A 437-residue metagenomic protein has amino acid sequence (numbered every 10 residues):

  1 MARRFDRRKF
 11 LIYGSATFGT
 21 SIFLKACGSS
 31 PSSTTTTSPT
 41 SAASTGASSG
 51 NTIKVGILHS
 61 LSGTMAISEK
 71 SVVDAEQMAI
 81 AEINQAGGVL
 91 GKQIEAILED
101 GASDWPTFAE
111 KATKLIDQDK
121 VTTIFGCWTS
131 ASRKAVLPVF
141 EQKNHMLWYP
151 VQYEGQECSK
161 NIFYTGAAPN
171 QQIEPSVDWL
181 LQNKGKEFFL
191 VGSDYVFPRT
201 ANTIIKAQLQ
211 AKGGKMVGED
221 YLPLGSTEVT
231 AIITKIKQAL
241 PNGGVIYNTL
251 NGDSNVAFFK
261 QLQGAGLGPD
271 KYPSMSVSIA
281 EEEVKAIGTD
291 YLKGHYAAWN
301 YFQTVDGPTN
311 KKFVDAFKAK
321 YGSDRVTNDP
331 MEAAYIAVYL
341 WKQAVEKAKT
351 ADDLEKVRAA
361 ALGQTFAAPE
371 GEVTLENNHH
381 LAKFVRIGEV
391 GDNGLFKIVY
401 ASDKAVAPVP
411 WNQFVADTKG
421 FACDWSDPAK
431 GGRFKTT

Functional and structural regions predicted by a protein language model:
R8-G28: N-terminal export signals
C27-T37: Bacterial lipoprotein signal-peptidase II cleavage site
G56-A75, E99-P106, W128, D194-R199 (+2 more regions): Extracytoplasmic "Venus flytrap"
I67-V72, A86-Q156, T165, L222-S226: Beta-alpha junction/loop-to-helix N-cap segments that form part of ligand/metal-binding clefts
E110, E154-G155, K160-A265, T304-K312: Extracellular/periplasmic Venus flytrap/periplasmic-binding protein
L115, D119-C127, W148-P150, F189-G192 (+4 more regions): Periplasmic-binding protein-like
L262-Y335, E346-D352, S402-T436: Extracellular/periplasmic periplasmic-binding protein-like sensory domains
L362, A368-T437: Solvent-exposed, acidic/polar segments of extracytosolic/periplasmic ligand-binding ectodomains
